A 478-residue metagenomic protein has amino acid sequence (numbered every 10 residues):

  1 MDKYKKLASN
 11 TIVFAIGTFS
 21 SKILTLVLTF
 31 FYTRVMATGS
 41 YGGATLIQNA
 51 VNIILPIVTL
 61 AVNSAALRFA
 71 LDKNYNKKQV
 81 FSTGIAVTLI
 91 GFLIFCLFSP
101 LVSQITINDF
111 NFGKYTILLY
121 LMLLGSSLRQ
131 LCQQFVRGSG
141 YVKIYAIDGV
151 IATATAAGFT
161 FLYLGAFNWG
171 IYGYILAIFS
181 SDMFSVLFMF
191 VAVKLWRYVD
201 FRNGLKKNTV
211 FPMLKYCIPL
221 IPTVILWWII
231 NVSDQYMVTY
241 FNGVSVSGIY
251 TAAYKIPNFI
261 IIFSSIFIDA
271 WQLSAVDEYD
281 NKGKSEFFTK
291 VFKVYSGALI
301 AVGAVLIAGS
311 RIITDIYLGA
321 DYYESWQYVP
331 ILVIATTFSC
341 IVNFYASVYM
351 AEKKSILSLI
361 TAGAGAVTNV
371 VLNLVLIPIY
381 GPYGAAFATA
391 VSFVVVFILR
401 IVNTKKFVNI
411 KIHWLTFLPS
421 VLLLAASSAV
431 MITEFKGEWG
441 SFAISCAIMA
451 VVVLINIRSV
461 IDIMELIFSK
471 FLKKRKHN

Functional and structural regions predicted by a protein language model:
M1-K3, L7, I171-A177, L187-N231 (+3 more regions): Interhelical loop/hinge segments that connect adjacent transmembrane helices in multipass membrane
M1-L26, Y75, S82, F112 (+2 more regions): N-terminal membrane topogenesis motif
K3-N63, F92, C96, P100 (+4 more regions): Signature of the first transmembrane helix
N10-T25, A152, A177-V193, K207-V276 (+2 more regions): Transmembrane helical elements of multi-pass membrane transporters/channels
F19, V58, S82-D109, L118 (+5 more regions): Alpha-helical transmembrane segments of multi-pass membrane transport and lipid-handling proteins
F30, V58-N74, G138, A253 (+2 more regions): Helix-loop junctions and terminal segments of transmembrane helices in multi-pass membrane transport/translocation
G113, I117, I147-L195, G363-T368 (+3 more regions): Hydrophobic alpha-helical transmembrane segments
M431-N478: Membrane-proximal transmembrane or re-entrant/amphipathic helices at the cytosolic face
